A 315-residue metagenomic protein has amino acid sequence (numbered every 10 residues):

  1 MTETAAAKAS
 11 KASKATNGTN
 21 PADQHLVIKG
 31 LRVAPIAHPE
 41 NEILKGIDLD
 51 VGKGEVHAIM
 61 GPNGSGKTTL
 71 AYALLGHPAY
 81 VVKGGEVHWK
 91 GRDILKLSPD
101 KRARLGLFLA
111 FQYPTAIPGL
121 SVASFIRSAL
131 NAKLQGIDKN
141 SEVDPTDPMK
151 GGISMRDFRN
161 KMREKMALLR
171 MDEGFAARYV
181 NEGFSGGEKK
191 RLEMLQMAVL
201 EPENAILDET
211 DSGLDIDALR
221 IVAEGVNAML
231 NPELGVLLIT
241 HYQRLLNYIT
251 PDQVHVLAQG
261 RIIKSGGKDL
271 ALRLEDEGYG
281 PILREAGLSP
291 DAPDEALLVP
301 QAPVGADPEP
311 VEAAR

Functional and structural regions predicted by a protein language model:
N20-G46, G52-E55, H77-V82, S98-P99 (+1 more regions): A short, flexible loop at the N-terminus of ABC-type nucleotide-binding domains that lies
M60-P62: The feature captures the beta-strand-to-loop junction immediately N-terminal to the Walker
E86-R102, N181: ABC ATPase NBD Q-loop/coupling interface
T115-E203: ABC-family P-loop ATPase nucleotide-binding domains
P202, I206-T210, D217: Walker B catalytic motif
L219-P232: Helical segment within the ABC ATPase nucleotide-binding domain
E233-H241: Conserved H-loop
L257, R261-R284: Conserved beta-strand-loop-alpha-helix hinge in the C-terminal portion of ABC ATPase nucleotide-binding domains
